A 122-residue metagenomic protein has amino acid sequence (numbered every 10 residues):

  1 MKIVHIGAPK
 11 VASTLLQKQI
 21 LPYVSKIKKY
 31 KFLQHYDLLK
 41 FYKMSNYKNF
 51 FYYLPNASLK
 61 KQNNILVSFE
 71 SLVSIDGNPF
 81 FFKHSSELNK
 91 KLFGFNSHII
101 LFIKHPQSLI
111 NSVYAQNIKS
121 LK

Functional and structural regions predicted by a protein language model:
M1-G77, S97: PAPS-dependent sulfotransferase catalytic core
Q19-I20, F80-F82, Y114-N117: Short, glycine/charged-enriched secondary-structure capping and boundary segments
F50-L54, P79-K91: Well-ordered, non-membrane alpha-helical segments in soluble/globular domains
D76-N78, N111-S112: Short glycine-/acidic-enriched loop or helix-start segments at secondary-structure transitions that form or flank
S86-K122: PAPS-dependent sulfotransferase catalytic domain
